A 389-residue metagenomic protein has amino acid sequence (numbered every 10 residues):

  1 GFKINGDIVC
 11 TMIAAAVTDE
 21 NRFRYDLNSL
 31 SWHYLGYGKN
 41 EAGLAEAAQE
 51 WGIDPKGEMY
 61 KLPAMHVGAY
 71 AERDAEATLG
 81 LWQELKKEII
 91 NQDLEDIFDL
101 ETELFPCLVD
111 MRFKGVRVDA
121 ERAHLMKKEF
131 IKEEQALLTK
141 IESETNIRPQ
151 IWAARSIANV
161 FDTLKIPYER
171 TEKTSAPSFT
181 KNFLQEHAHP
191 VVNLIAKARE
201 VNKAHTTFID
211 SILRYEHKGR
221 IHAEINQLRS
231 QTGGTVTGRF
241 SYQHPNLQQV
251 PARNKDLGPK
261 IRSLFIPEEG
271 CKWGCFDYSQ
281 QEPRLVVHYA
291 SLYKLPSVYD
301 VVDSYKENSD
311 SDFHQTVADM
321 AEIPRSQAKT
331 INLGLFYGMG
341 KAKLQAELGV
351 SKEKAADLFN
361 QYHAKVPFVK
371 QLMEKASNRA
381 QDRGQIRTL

Functional and structural regions predicted by a protein language model:
K3, R22, L30-L257, I266 (+5 more regions): Conserved "right-hand" nucleotidyltransferase catalytic core of DNA-directed polymerases
K3-E20, L27-N28, D310-H314: Conserved beta-strand -> loop -> alpha-helix junction used to position metal-binding or nucleic-acid-contacting
I8-V9, W273-D277: Short hydrophobic beta-strand that contains or immediately precedes a catalytic carboxylate
V17-E20, F276, S304-E307: Conserved, non-catalytic sequence blocks in retroelement Pol enzymes and Pol-derived host proteins
D26, F336-M339: Short, solvent-exposed loop/turn segments at the edges of secondary structure
E282-M320: Metal-dependent catalytic core segments for phosphate chemistry
S326-Y337: Short, amphipathic alpha-helical "recognition" segments used to contact nucleic acids or chromatin
